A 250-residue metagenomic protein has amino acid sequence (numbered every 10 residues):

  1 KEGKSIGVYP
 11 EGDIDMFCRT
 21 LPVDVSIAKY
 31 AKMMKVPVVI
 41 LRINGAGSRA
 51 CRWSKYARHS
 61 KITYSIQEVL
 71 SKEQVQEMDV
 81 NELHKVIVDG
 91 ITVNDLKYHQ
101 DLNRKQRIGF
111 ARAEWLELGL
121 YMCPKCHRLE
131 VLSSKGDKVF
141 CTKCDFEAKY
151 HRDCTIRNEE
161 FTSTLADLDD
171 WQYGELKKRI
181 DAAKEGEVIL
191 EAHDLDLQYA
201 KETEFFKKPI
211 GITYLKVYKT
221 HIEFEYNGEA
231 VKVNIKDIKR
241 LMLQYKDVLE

Functional and structural regions predicted by a protein language model:
K4-S5, M16-K85, R107-H127, S134-E147: A cross-family acyltransferase "interaction/gating" segment
G7-E11: ATP-grasp fold ATP-binding core
L83-K97: Short, structured interface segments
K97-Q106: Mid-sequence helix-capping/hinge segment at a functional interface
V131, E147, I212-Y214: Short, surface-exposed charged micro-motifs
S134-F140, R152-E159: Short cysteine/histidine-rich zinc-coordinating motifs and their immediately flanking basic loops
N158-L215: Anionic N-terminal interaction surfaces
L215-V248: Phosphoinositide-dependent membrane-docking surfaces
